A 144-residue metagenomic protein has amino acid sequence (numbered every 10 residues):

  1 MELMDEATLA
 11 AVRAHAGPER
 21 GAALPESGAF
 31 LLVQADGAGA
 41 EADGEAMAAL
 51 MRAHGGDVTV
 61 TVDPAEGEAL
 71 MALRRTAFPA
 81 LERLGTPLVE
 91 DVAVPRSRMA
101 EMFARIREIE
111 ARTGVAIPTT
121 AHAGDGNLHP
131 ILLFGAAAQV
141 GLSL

Functional and structural regions predicted by a protein language model:
M1-L144: Noncatalytic alpha-helical scaffold of FAD-dependent oxidoreductases
